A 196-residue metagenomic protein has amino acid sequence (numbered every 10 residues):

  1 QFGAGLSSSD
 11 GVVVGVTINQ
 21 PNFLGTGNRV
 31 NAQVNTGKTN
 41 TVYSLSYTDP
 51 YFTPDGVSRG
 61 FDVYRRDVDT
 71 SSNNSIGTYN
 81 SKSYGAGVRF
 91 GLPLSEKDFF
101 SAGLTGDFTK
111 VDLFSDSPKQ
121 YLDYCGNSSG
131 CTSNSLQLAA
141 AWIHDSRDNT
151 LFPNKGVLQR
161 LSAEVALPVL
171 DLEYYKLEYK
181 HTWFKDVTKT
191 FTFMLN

Functional and structural regions predicted by a protein language model:
Q1-R147, L151, V157: Gram-negative/organellar outer-membrane beta-barrel architecture
K82-V88, V157-L167, E173-N196: Transmembrane beta-barrel strand/turn architecture of Gram-negative outer membrane proteins
T150-F152, L170-D171: Short helix/loop capping segments that flank catalytic or ligand/cofactor-binding pockets
